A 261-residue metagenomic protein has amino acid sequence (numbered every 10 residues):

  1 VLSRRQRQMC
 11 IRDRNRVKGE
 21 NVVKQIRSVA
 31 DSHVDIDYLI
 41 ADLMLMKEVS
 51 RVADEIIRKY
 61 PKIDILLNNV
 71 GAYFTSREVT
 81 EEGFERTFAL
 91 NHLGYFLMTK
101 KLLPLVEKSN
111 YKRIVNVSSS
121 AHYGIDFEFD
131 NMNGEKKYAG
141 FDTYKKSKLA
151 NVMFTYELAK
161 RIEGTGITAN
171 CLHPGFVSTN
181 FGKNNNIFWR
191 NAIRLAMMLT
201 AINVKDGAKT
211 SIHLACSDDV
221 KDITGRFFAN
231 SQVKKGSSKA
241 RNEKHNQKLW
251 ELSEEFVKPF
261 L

Functional and structural regions predicted by a protein language model:
V1-I11: Single conserved hydrophobic/aromatic residue that forms the stacking wall/gate of nucleotide- or nucleobase-binding
R16, Y38-D54: The beta1-alpha1 cofactor-binding region of Rossmann-like NAD(H)/NADP(H)-dependent oxidoreductases
V29-I36, E55-N68, F74-V79: A glycine-rich helix->loop->beta "capping" turn within Rossmann-like NAD(P)(H)-dependent oxidoreductase domains
D37, V115, N170, R226: Rossmann-like NAD(H)/NADP(H) cofactor-binding core
V49, S147, C171, R194-K235 (+2 more regions): C-terminal helical subdomain
G71-E81, E85-F88, E107-I167, H173-W189 (+1 more regions): Catalytic loop of short-chain dehydrogenase/reductase
T99-K100, Y156: A short, exposed helix-loop element centered on a Lys and neighboring polar residues
